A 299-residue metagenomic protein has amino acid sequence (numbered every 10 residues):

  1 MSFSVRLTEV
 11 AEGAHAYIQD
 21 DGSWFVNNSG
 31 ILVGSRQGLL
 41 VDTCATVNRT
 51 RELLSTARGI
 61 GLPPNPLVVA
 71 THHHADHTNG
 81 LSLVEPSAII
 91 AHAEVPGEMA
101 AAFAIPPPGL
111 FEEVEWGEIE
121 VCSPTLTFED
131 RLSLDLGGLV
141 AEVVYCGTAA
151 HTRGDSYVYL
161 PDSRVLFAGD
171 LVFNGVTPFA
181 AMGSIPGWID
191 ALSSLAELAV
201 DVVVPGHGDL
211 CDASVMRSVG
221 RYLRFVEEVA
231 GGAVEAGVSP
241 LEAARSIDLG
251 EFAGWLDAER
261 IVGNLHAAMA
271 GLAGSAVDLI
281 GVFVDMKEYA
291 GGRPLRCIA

Functional and structural regions predicted by a protein language model:
M1-E12, C297-A299: Basic/polar N-terminal segments that are highly enriched at the extreme N-terminus, encompassing both cleavable
L7-T56, S156-G169: Conserved beta-strand hairpin/beta-sheet module of binuclear metal-dependent hydrolase folds, prominently
V10-Y17, E112-W116, G137-V144: Short Pro/Gly-enriched beta-strand edge/turn motifs at strand-loop
G13, L32, D42, A57 (+9 more regions): Divalent metal-coordination and catalytic microenvironments
D21-G22, A102-P108, E115, V176-M182: Acidic/histidine-rich helix-loop elements that form or flank divalent-metal/phosphate-binding sites at the catalytic
Q37-L39, T43-V47, S133, V140-G232: Metallo-beta-lactamase
N48-R51, S55-S133, R153: Active-site HxH/HxHxD metal-binding segment of metal-dependent hydrolases
V238-A299: C-terminal regulatory/interaction regions
